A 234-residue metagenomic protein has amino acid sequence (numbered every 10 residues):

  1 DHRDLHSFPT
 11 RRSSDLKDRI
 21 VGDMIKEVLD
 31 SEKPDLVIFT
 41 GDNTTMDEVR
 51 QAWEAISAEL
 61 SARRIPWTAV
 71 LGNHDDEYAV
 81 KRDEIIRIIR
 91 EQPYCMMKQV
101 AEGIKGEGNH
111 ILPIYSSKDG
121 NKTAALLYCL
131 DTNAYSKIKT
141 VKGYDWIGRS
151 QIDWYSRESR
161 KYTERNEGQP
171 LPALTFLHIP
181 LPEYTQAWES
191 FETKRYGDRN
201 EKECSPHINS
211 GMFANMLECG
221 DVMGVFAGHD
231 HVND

Functional and structural regions predicted by a protein language model:
D1-S13: Short, small-residue-biased leader/transition segments that mark boundaries at the very start of proteins
R12, G41-D42, Y196-N200: Short, basic, glycine/proline-bearing loop/turn elements
R12-E32, V37-F39, M46-H74: Internal alpha/beta domain cores that form substrate/cofactor-binding pockets in large enzymes and binding proteins
S14, T45-E48, A69-K81, Y135-I138 (+3 more regions): Active-site environment of divalent metal-dependent phosphoester hydrolases
K17-I20, V28-S31, T44, E48 (+4 more regions): Extracytoplasmic/periplasmic, Sec-exported soluble proteins
I25, V37, D42, G72 (+5 more regions): Divalent metal-coordination and catalytic microenvironments
K33-D35, L126-C129, V141-H231: His/acidic metal-ligating clusters that form di-metal
E54-P170: Extended active-site neighborhood of metal-dependent phosphoesterases/phosphodiesterases
